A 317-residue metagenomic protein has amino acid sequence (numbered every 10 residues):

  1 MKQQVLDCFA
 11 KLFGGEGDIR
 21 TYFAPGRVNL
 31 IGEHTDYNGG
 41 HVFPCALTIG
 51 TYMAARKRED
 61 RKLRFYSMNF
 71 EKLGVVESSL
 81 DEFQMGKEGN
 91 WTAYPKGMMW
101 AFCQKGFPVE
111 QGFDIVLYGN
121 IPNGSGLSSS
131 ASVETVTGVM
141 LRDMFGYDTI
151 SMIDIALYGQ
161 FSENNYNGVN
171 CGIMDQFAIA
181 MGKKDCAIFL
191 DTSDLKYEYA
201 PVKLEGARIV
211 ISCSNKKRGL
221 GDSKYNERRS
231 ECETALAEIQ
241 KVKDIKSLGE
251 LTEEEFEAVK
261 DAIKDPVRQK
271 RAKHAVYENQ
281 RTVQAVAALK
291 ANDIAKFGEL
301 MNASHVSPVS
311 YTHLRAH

Functional and structural regions predicted by a protein language model:
M1-L127, A131, T135-M152, F161 (+4 more regions): ATP-binding N-lobe of GHMP and related small-molecule kinases
M1-R27, Y52-E88, C186-R315: C-terminal nucleotide
T48, A93, D154-L157, E227-T234: A general alpha-helical scaffold signature found inside nucleotide-binding enzyme cores
W100, L157, A287: Surface-exposed charge patches
I153-E163, F297-N302: Short, well-structured alpha-helical segments that form the helix of a local strand-helix-strand
